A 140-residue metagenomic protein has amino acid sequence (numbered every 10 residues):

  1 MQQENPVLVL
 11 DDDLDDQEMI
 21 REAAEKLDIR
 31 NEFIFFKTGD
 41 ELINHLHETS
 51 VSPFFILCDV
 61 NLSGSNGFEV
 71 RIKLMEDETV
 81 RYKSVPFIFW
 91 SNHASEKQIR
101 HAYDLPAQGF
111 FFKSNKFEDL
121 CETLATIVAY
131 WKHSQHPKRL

Functional and structural regions predicted by a protein language model:
E4-A24: Conserved acidic segment of CheY-like receiver
F35, L62-S65: Residue-level signal for the "D+5" position in two-component response regulator receiver
F35-F55: Acidic, metal-coordinating helix/loop segments flanking the phosphotransfer/catalytic sites of two-component signaling
N44, F68-R81: Short amphipathic alpha-helix used as the core "switch/output" element in two-component signaling
F54, C58-S63, S91: Active-site residues of response regulator receiver
E69, H93-G109, N115: Alpha4 helix (beta4-alpha4-beta5 surface) of REC/receiver domains from two-component response regulators
R81-A94, A102: A short, hydrophobic beta-strand element within the central beta-sheet of small alpha/beta folds
N115-A125: C-terminal output helix
